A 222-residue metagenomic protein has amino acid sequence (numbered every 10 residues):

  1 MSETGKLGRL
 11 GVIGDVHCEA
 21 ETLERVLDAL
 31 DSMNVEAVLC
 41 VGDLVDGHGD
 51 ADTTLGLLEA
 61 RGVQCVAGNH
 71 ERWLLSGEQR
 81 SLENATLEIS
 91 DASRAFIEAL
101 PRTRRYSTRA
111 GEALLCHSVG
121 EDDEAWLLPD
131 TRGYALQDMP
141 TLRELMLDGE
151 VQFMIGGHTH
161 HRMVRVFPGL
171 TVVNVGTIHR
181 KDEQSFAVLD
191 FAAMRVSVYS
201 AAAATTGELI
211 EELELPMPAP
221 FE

Functional and structural regions predicted by a protein language model:
M1-E3, D28-A29, T103-R104, T141-L145 (+2 more regions): Short, flexible, glycine/charge-rich loop motifs used to bind or transfer phosphoryl groups or to couple energy/partner
S2-A99: Core catalytic region of metal-dependent phosphoesterases/phosphodiesterases, especially metallo-beta-lactamase-like
S2-G11, R105-L114, F167-V172: Beta-strand-turn-beta hairpins that frame and shape the catalytic cleft of phosphate-ester-processing enzymes
G5-K6, F153, M163-E222: Acidic, His/Gly-rich catalytic cores of divalent-metal-dependent hydrolytic chemistry
H17-T22, D46-G49, E71-S76, E121-D123 (+2 more regions): Active-site environment of divalent metal-dependent phosphoester hydrolases
E24-R25, A51-T53, Q79, L127-L128 (+2 more regions): Short amphipathic alpha-helical segments
T54-L115, E121-D122, W126-F153: Active-site neighborhood of divalent metal-dependent phosphoester bond hydrolases
